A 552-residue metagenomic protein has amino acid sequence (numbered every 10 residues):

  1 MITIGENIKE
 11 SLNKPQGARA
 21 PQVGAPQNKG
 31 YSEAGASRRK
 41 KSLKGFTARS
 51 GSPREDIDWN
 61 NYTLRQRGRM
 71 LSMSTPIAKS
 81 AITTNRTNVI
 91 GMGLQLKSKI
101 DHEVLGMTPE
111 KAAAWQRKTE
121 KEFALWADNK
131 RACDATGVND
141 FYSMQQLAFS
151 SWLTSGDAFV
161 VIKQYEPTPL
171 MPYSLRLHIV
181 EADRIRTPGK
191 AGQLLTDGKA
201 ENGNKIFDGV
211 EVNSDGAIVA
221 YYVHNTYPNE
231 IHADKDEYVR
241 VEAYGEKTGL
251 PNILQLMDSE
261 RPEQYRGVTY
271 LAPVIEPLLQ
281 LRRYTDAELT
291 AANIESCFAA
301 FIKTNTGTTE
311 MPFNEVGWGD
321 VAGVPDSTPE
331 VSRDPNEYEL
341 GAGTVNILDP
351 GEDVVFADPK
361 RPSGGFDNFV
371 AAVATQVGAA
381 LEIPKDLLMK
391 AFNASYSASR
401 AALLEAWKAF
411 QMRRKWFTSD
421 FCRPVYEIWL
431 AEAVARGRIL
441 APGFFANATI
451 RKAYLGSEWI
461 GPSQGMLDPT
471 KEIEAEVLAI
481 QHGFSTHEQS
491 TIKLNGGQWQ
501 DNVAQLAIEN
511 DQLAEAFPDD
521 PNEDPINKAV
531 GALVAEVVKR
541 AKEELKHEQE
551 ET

Functional and structural regions predicted by a protein language model:
M1-A20, A25, A374, F392 (+2 more regions): C-terminal anchoring/interaction modules
M1-T154, K163-S174: Extended, helix-rich architectural segments
P109, S150, K360-D367, W407-K415 (+1 more regions): Short, charged/polar micro-motifs that form catalytic or ligand-binding hotspots
W115, D128, K163-Y165, A182 (+3 more regions): An acidic- and aromatic-residue-enriched active-site/binding cleft used to recognize and process polar
R117-D128, N139, Q146-T154, A158-Y165 (+10 more regions): A broad, structural surface signal
N139-A233: Extended, Lys/Arg-enriched charged tracts that mediate electrostatic binding to polyanionic substrates
N225-T248: Short, surface-exposed, low-complexity cationic segments
G249-S399: Extended, charged amphipathic alpha-helical segments
